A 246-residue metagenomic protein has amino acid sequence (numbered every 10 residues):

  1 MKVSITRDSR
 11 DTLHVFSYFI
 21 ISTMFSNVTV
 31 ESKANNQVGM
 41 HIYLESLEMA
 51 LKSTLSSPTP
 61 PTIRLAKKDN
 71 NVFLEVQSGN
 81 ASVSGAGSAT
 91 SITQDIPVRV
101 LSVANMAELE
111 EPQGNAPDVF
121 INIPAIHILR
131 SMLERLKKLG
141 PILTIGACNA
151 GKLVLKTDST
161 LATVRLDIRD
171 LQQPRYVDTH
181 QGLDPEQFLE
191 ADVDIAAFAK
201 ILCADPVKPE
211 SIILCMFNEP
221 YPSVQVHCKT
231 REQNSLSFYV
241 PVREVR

Functional and structural regions predicted by a protein language model:
M1-L139, T144-R246: DNA polymerase sliding clamps and clamp-related checkpoint/processivity subunits
